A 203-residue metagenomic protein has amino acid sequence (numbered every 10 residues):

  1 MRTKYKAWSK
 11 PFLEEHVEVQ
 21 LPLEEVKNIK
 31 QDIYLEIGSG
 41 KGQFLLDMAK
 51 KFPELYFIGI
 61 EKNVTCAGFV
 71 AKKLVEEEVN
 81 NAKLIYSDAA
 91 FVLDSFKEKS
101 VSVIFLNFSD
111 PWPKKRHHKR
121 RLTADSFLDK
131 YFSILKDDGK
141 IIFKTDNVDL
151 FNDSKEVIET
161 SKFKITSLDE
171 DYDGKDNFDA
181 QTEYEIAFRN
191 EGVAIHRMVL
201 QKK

Functional and structural regions predicted by a protein language model:
M1-I33, Q43-K50: S-adenosyl-L-methionine
G38-G40: Class I SAM-dependent methyltransferase "Motif I" SAM/SAH-binding loop
N63: Conserved SAM/SAH-binding beta-strand->alpha-helix loop
V70: Conserved SAM-binding loop
K73-E98: S-adenosyl-L-methionine
T123-D137: A short glycine-rich, Lys/Arg-flanked "PGG" loop and its adjoining helix->strand segment in the class I
D138-T145: Conserved beta-strand signature within the Rossmann-like core of class I S-adenosyl-L-methionine
E156, S161-K203: Class I S-adenosyl-L-methionine
